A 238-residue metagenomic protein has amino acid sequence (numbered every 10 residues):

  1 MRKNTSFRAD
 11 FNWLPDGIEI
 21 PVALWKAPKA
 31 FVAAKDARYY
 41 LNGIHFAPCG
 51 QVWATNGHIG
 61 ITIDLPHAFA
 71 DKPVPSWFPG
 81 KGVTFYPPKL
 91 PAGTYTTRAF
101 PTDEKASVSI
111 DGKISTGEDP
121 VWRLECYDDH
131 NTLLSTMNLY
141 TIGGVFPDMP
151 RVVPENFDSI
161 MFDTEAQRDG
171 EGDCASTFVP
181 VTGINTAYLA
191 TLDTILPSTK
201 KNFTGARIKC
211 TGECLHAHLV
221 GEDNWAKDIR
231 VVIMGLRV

Functional and structural regions predicted by a protein language model:
M1-V238: DNA polymerase processivity clamps
